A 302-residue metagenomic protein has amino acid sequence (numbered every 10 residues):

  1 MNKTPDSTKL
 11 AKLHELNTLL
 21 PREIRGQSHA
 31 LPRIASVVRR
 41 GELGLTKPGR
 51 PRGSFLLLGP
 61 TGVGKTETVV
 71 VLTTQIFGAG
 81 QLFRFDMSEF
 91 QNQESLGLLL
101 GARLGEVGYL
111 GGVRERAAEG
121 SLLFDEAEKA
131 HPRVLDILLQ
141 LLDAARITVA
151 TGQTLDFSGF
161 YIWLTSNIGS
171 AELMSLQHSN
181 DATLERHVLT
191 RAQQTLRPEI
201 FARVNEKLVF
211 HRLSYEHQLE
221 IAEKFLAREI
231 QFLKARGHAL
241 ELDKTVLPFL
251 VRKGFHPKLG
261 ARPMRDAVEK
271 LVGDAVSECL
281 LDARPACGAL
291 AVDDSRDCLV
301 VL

Functional and structural regions predicted by a protein language model:
M1-L302: AAA+ P-loop NTPase nucleotide-binding core of proteostasis motors
